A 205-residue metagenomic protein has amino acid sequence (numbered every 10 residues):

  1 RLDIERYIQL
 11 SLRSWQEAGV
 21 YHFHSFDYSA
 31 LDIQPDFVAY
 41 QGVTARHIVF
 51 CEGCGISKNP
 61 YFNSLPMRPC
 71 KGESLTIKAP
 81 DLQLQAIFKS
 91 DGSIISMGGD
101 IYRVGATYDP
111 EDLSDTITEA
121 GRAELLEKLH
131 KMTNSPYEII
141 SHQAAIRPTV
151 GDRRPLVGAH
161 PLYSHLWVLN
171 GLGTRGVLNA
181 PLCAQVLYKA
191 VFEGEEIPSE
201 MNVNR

Functional and structural regions predicted by a protein language model:
R1-H47, C51-E52: Helical element adjacent to the flavin cofactor pocket in flavoenzyme catalytic cores
R1-L10, T116-G121, L178-N179: Short beta-strand to alpha-helix junction loop
W15, G19, T133, L187-E195: Short, hydrophobic alpha-helical segments
D36-V38, I101-Y102, L166-W167: Hydrophobic residues embedded in beta-strands of well-ordered beta-sheets
H47-S164: Active-site substrate-recognition segment that forms the wall of the catalytic cavity or substrate channel
E138-R205: C-terminal catalytic lobe of FAD-dependent flavoproteins
